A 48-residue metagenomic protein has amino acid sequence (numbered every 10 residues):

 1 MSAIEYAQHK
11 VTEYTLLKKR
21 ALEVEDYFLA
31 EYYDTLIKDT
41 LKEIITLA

Functional and structural regions predicted by a protein language model:
A3-A48: Short, charge-rich amphipathic interface segments used for partner binding and complex assembly
